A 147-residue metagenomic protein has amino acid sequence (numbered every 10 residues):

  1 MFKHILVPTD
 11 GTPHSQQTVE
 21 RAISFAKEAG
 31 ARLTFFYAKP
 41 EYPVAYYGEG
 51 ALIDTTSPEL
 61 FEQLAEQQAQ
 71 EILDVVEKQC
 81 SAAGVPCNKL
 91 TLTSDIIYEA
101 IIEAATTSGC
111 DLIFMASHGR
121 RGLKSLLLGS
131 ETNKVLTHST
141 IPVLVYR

Functional and structural regions predicted by a protein language model:
K3-T55, Q79-N88: Small/aliphatic-rich secondary-structure junction motif
T18, A45-G48, E99-I102, S125-L127: Short, well-ordered secondary-structure micro-motifs
A22, V76, I101, V135: Aromatic/hydrophobic pocket-lining residues that form π-stacking "cages" and hydrophobic walls in ligand
G50-D54, T106-S108, E131-T132: Short, hinge-like loop/turn segments at secondary-structure boundaries
T55-E71: A short acidic, glycine-rich active-site loop that binds or catalyzes chemistry on phosphate/adenosine moieties
K78-I113: Structural beta-alpha unit
L112-H138: Glycine-rich, Arg-bearing micro-motifs that act as flexible, cationic patches
V143-R147: Short hydrophobic/aromatic patches at helix-to-coil boundaries
